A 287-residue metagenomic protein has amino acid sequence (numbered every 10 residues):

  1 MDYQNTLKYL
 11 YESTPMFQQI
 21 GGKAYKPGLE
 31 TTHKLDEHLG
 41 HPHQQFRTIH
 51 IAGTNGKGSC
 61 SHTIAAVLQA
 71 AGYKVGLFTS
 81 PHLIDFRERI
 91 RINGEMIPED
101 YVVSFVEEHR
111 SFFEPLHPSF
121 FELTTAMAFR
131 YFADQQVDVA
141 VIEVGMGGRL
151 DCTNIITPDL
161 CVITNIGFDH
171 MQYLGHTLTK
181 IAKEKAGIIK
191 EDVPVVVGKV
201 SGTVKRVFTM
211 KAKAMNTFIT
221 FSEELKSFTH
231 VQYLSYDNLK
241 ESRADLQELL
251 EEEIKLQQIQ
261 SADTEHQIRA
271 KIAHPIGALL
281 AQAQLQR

Functional and structural regions predicted by a protein language model:
M1-G53, C60-H62, A66-A71: Short functional linear segments
L7, T32, S61, V102 (+3 more regions): A general structural signal for well-ordered alpha-helical segments in protein cores
G22-L29, H33-Q44, A70-I156, Q172-L174 (+1 more regions): ATP-dependent carboxylate-amine ligase catalytic core
I64, A128, F208: Aromatic/hydrophobic pocket-lining residues that form π-stacking "cages" and hydrophobic walls in ligand
I64-Q69, F132, L250, Q284: Hydrophobic alpha-helical packing residues
Q136-E143, L160-E252, Q257, L279-Q282 (+1 more regions): Acidic, Mg2+-coordinating active-site environments of NTP-dependent enzymes
R243, Q260-E265, H274: Intrinsically disordered, low-complexity coil/linker segments enriched for acidic/polar and small residues
